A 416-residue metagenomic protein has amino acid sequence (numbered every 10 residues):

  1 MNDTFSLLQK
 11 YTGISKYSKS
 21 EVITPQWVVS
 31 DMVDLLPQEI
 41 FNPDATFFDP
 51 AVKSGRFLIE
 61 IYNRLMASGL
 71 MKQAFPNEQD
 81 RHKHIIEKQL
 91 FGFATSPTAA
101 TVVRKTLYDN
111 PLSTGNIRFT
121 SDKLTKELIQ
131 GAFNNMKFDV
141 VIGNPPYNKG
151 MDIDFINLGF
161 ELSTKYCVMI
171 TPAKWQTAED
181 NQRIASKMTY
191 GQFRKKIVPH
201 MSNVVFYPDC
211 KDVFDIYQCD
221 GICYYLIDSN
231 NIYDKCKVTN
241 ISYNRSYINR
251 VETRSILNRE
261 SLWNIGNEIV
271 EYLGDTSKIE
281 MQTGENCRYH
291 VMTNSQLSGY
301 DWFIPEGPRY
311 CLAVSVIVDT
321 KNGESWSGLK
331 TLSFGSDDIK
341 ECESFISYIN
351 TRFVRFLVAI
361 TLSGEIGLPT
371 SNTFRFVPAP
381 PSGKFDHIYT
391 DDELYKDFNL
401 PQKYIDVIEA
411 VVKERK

Functional and structural regions predicted by a protein language model:
M1-V213, C219-D234, V238: SAM-dependent methyltransferase catalytic region
S15, K19, W27, S202-N203 (+1 more regions): C-terminal substrate-recognition regions of SAM-dependent nucleic acid methyltransferases
V411: Short acidic/histidine-centered micro-motifs embedded in hydrophobic/aromatic stretches that mark compact functional
